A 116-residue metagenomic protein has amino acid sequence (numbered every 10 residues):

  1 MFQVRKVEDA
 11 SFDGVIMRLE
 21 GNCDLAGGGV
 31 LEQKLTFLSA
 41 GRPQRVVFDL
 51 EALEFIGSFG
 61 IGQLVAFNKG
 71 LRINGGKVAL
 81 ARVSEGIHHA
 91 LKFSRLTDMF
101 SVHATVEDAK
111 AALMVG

Functional and structural regions predicted by a protein language model:
M1-R18: Short beta-strand/loop segment at the start of cytosolic alpha/beta domains
S11, E51, E107: Conserved catalytic submotifs in the C-terminal HATPase_c
E20, V106: Residues at the C-termini of beta-strands that transition into short coil/loop
N22-F100: Amphipathic alpha-helical interaction surfaces in cytosolic regulatory modules
E85, E107-D108: Acidic phosphotransfer microenvironment of two-component signaling modules
S101-T105: Short acidic-hydrophobic, aromatic-tinged amphipathic segments that line or gate anion-handling sites
A109, L113-G116: A short, charged, amphipathic alpha-helix used as a generic interaction element across diverse proteins
